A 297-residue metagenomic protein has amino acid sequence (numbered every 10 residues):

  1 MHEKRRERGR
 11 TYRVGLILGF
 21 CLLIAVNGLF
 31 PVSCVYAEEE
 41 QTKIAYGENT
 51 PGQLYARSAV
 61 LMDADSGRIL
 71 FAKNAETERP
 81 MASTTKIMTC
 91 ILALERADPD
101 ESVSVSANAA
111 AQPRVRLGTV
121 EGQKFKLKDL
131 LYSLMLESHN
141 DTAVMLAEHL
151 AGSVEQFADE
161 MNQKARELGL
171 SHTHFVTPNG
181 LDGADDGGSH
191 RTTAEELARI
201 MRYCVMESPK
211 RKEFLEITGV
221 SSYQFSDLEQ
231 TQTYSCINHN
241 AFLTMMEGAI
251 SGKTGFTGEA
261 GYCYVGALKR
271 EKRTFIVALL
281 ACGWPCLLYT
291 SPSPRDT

Functional and structural regions predicted by a protein language model:
H2-E3: Viral structural modules
R6-L18: Bacterial N-terminal signal peptides that target proteins for export
R10-R13, G28-S58, A64-F71, A75-R79 (+4 more regions): Structured C-terminal helix/loop/strand segments within mature extracytoplasmic catalytic/sensor domains
G15-G19, T77, Y132, N240-A241 (+1 more regions): A short, sequence-level motif marking secondary-structure junctions
F20-G28: Hydrophobic core
V35-R199, C204-P209: Active-site-adjacent loops and short helices of periplasmic peptidoglycan-processing enzymes
L170-S171, D185-R295: Domain-terminus/edge residues, biased toward the C-terminal soluble/receptor-binding domains of extracytoplasmic
